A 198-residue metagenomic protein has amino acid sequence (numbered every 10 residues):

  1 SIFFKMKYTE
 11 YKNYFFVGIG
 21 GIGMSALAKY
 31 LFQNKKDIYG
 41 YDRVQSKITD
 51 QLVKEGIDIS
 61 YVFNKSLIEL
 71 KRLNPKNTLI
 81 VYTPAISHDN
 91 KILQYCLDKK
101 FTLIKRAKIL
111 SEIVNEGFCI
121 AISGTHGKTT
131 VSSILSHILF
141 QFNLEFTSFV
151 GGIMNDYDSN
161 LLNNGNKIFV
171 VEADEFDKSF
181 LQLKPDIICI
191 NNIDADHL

Functional and structural regions predicted by a protein language model:
S1-F4, D174-E175: Disordered, low-complexity tails and leader-like regions
F3-K105, I109: N-terminal leader/targeting and accessory segments in enzymes
Y30-Q33, L67-R72, P84-L198: Phosphate-binding loop of NTP-binding sites
